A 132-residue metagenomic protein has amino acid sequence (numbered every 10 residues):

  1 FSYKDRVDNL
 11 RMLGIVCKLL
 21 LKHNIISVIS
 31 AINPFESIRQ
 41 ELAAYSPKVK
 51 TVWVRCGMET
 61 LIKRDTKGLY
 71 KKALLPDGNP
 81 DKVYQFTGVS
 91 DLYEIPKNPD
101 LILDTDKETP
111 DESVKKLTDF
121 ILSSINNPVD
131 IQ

Functional and structural regions predicted by a protein language model:
S2-K50, Y70-A73: Glycine-rich phosphate-binding loop used to anchor ATP phosphates in small-molecule kinases, encompassing both
N9, S27-V28, K50, V54-C56 (+2 more regions): Functionally constrained cores in energy, signaling, and assembly domains
C17, L117, I121: Hydrophobic "lid"/C-terminal helical patch of Rossmann-like NAD(P)-dependent dehydrogenase/epimerase domains
V28-S30, Y45-R64, L103: Conserved phosphate-donor/acceptor-positioning beta-strand/loop module used by diverse small-molecule
P34-S37, T60, E108: Short alpha-helical
R55, K63-K116, S124-Q132: Small-molecule kinase domains that catalyze NTP-dependent phosphoryl transfer to phosphate-bearing small molecules
